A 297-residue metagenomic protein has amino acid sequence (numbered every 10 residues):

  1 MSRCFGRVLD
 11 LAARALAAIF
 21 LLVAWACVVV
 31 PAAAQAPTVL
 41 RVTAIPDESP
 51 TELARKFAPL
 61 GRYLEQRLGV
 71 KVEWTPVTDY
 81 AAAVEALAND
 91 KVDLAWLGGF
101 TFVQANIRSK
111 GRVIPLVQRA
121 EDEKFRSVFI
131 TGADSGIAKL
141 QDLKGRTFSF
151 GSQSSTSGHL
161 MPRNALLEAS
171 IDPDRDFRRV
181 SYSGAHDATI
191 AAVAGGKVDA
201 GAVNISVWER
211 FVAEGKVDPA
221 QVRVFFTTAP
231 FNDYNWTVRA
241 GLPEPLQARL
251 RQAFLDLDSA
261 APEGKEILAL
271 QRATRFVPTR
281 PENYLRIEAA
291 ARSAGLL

Functional and structural regions predicted by a protein language model:
M1-A13: N-terminal secretory signal peptides that target proteins for export/translocation
R14-V28: Bacterial N-terminal signal peptides
P31-A44, Q66, L140-T147, S293-L297: Immediate post-signal peptide segment of exported/extracytoplasmic ligand-binding proteins
Q35-T101: Extracytoplasmic small-molecule ligand-binding "clamshell" domains of the periplasmic binding protein/Venus flytrap
P37-A44, E48-P59, F231-D233, T237-L297: An extracytoplasmic/periplasmic, membrane-proximal ligand-sensing/linker region
A81-A95, R108-S109, Q141, A185-S206: Short helices/loops that flank or line small-molecule/ion binding pockets
V84-D142: Acidic, polar ligand-binding/catalytic clefts
S135, R146-P245: Pocket-lining segment of extracytoplasmic ligand-binding domains
